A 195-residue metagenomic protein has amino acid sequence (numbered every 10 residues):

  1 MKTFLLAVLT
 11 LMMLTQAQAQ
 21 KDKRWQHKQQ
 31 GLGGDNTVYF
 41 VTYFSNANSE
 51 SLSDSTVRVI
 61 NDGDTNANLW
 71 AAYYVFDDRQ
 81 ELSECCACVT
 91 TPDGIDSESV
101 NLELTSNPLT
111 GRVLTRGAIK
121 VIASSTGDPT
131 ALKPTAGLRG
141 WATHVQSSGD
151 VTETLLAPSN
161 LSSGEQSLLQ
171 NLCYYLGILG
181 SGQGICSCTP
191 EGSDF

Functional and structural regions predicted by a protein language model:
F4-M13: Sec-dependent N-terminal signal peptides
L14-A19: Sec/Tat signal peptide C-region and signal peptidase I cleavage site
Q20-F195: Gly/Pro-rich, tryptophan- and cysteine-flecked surface segments typical of secreted/extracellular proteins
